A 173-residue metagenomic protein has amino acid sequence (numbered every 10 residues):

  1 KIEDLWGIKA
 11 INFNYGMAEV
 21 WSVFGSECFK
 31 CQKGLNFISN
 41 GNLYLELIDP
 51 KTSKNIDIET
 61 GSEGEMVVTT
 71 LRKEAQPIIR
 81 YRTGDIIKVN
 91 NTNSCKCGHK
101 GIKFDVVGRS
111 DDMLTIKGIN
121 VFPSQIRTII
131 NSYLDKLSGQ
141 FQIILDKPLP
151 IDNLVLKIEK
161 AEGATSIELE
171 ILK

Functional and structural regions predicted by a protein language model:
K1-K173: Active-site glycine/GP-rich loop and adjacent strand/helix microenvironment that borders small-molecule binding pockets
